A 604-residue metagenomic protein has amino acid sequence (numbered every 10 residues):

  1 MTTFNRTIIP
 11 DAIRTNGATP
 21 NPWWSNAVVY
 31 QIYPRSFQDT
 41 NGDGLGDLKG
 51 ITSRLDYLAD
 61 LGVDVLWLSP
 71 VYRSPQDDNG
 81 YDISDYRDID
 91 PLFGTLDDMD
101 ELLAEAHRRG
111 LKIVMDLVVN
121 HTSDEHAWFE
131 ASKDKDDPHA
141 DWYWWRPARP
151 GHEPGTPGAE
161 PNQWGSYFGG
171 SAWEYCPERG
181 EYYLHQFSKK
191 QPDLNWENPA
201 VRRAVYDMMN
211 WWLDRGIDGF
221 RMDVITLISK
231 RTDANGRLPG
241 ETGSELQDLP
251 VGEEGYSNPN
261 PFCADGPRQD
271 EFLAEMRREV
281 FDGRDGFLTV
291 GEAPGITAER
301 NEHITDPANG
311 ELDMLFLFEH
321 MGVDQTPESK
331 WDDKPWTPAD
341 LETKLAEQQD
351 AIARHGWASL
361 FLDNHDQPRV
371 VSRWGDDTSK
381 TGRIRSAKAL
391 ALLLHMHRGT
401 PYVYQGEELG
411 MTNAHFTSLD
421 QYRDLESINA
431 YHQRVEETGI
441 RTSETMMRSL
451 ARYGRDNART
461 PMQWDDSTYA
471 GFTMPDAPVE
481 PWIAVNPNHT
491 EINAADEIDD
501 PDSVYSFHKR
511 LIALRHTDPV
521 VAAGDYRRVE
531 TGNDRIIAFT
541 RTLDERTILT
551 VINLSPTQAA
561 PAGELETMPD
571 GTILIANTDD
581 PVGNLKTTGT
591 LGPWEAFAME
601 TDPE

Functional and structural regions predicted by a protein language model:
T2-I9, W23-S25, D233-F262, E271-G286 (+8 more regions): Loop/helix patches that line or flank the sugar-binding groove of alpha-linked glycan CAZymes
T2-N210, D214, L227-T297, M462: Acidic/aromatic-lined carbohydrate-recognition and catalytic surfaces of CAZymes acting on diverse glycans
T40-T52, W331-D332, G375-D377, T381 (+2 more regions): Short, polar loop/linker segments at the starts of domains and inter-domain junctions
L66, F220-M222: Hydrophobic residues within beta-strands of alpha/beta enzymes
Q558-D579: Beta-strand-rich binding/interaction modules
L585-E604: C-terminal beta-strand-rich structural cap/linker in extracellular carbohydrate-active enzymes
